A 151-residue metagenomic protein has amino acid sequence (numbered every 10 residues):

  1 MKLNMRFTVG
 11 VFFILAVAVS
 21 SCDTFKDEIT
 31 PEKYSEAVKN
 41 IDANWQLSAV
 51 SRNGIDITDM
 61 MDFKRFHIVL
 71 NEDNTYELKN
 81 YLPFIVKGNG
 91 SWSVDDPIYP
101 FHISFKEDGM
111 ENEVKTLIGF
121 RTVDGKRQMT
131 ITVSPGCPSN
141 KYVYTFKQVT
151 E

Functional and structural regions predicted by a protein language model:
M1-V9: Bacterial N-terminal signal peptides that target proteins for export
G10-I14: Hydrophobic helical h-region of N-terminal Sec-dependent signal peptides in bacterial secretory/periplasmic proteins
V17-S21: C-terminal motif of bacterial Sec signal peptides marking the signal peptidase cleavage site
D23-K87, P97-E151: Lipid interaction determinants
G90-V94: Short beta-strand-centered aromatic/proline hotspots
